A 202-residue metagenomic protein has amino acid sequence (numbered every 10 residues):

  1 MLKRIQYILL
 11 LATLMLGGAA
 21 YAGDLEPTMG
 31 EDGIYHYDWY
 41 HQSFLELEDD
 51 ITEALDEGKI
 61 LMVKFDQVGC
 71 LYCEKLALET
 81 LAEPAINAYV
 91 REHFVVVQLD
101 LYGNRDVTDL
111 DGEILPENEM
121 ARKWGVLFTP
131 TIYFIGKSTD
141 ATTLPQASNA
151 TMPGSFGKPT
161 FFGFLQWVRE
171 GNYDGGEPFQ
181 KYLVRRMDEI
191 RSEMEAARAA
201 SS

Functional and structural regions predicted by a protein language model:
M1-I8: Bacterial N-terminal signal peptides that target proteins for export
I8-G17: Bacterial N-terminal signal peptides
G23-I51: N-terminal "domain-start" segment that seeds a small globular fold
H41-Q42, E83-L115: Thiol-based oxidoreductase modules, predominantly thioredoxin-like and allied folds used for disulfide exchange
Q42-L61, V90: A short beta-strand-turn-helix
D56-L71, V96: Short active-site neighborhood of thiol/selenol oxidoreductases, capturing the structured segment around
E74-L78: Detector for the c-type heme attachment site
R122-G176: Non-catalytic, surface beta->alpha helical segment in thiol-disulfide oxidoreductase systems
